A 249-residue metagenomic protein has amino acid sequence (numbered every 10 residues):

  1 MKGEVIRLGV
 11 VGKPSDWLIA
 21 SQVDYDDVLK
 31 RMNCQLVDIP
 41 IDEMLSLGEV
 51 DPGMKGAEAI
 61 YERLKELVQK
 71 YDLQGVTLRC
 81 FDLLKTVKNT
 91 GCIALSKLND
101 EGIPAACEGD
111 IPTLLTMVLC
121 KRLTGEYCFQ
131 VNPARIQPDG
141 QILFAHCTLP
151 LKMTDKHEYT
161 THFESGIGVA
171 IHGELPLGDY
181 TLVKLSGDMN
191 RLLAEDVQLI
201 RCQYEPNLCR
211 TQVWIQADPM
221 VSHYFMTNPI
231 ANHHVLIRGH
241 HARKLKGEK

Functional and structural regions predicted by a protein language model:
M1-N89: A charged, amphipathic alpha-helical module
A20, G56, P104-I111, L236-H240: Catalytic cores of large soluble enzymes that bind and process phosphate-bearing ligands
V28, L67, L119-C120, E248: Broad structural signal for hydrophobic residues in well-ordered alpha-helices, predominantly aliphatic
I39-E43, K88-G102, A106: Acidic catalytic cores of enzymes that act on phosphate-bearing nucleotides/polynucleotides
A57-K65, T113-T116, A242-L245: Short, hydrophobic/amphipathic alpha-helical packing segments that form internal helix faces or helix-helix interfaces
N99-N207: C-terminal catalytic subdomain
H172-K249: Extended hydrophobic packing segments that form well-structured cores
